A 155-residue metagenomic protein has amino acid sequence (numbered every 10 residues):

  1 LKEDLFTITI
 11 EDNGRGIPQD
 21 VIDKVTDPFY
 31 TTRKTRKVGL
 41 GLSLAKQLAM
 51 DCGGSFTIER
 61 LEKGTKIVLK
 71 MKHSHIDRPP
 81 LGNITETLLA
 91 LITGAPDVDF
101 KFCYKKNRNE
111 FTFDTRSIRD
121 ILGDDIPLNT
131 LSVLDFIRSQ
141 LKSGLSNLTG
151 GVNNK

Functional and structural regions predicted by a protein language model:
L1-I8: Short beta-strand-loop-beta element adjacent to the nucleotide/active-site pocket used for signaling
D12: Acidic ATP/Mg2+-coordinating residue in the GHKL
G16, L61-V68: Glycine-rich nucleotide-binding loop
I17-P28: Short conserved segment of the HATPase_c
Y30-K37: Glycine-rich ATP-lid/hinge loop adjacent to the conserved G-boxes
L44-G53: Conserved glycine-/histidine-rich ATP-lid loop and adjacent helix of the Bergerat-fold HATPase_c
G53-L61: Glycine-rich ATP-binding loops of the HATPase_c
H73-K155: N-terminal assembly/transducer modules of large multi-domain enzymes, emphasizing dimerization/partner-binding
